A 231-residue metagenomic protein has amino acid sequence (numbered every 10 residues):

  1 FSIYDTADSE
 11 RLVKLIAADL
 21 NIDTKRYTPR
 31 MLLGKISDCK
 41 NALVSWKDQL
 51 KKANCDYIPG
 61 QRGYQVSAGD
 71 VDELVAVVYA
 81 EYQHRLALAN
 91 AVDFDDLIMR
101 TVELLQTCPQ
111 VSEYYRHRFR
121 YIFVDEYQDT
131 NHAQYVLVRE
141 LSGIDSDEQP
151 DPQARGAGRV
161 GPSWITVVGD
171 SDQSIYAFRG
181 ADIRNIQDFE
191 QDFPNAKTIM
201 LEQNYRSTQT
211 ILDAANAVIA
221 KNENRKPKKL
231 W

Functional and structural regions predicted by a protein language model:
F1-K35, K47-D48: Conserved P-loop NTPase-based nucleic-acid remodeling module centered on helicase motor cores
I3, I175, F189, L230: Short clusters of hydrophobic/aromatic residues that line enzyme substrate/ligand-binding pockets
A7-K14, L32-C39, G69-Y82: Conserved Walker-type P-loop NTP-binding/catalytic site
L12-I16, K35, L137-E140, N185-D192 (+1 more regions): Alpha-helical scaffold elements adjacent to nucleotide-binding pockets in ATP/GTP-utilizing enzyme cores
A17-T24, C39-L43, Y82, C108 (+3 more regions): Conserved NTP-handling cores and scaffolds of large molecular machines
T24-G34, S45-K52, I199-W231: Coupling/hinge elements of helicase-like and P-loop NTPase modules
L32-K35, C39, K52, R100-T101 (+2 more regions): Short acidic/histidine-centered micro-motifs embedded in hydrophobic/aromatic stretches that mark compact functional
I58-G60, Y64-D188, M200-T210: Conserved helicase NTPase motor core
